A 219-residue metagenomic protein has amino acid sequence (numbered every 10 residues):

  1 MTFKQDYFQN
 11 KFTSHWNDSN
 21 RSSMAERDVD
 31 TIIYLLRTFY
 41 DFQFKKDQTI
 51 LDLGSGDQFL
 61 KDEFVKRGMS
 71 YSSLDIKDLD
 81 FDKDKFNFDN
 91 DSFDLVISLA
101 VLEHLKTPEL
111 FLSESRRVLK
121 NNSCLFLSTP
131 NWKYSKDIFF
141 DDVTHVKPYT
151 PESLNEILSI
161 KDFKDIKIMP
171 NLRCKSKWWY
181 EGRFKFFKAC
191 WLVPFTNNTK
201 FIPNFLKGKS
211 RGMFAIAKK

Functional and structural regions predicted by a protein language model:
M1-D89, L95-I97, F111-L112, N171 (+1 more regions): Conserved N-terminal segment of class I S-adenosyl-L-methionine
R67, P170-K219: A C-terminal cap/extension of S-adenosyl-L-methionine-dependent methyltransferases that defines the acceptor-substrate
L95-K106: A short SAM/SAH-binding and catalytic strip from SAM-dependent methyltransferases
K106-L110, D137: Short N-terminal helix/helix-N-cap motif within the alpha/beta-hydrolase-1
E109-N121: A short glycine-rich, Lys/Arg-flanked "PGG" loop and its adjoining helix->strand segment in the class I
L127-K147: Short, glycine-/aromatic-enriched active-site segment of Class I SAM-dependent methyltransferases
V146-D162: Short alpha-helix
